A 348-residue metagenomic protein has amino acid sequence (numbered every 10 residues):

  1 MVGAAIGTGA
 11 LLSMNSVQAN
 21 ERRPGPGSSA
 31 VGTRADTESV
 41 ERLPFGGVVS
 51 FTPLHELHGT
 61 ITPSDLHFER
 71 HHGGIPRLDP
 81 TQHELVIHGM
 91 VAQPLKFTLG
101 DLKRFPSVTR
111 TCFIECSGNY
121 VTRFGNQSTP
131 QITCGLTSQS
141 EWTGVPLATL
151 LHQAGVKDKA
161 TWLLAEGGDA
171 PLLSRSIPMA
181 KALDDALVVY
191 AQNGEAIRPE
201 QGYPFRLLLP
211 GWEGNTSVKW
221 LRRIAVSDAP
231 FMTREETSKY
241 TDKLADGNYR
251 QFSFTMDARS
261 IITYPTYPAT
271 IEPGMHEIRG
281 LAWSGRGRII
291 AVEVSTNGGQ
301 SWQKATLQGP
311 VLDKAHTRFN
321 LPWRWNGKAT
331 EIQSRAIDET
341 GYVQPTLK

Functional and structural regions predicted by a protein language model:
M1-A19: N-terminal export signals
N20-K348: Structured, non-membrane catalytic/scaffold regions adjacent to prosthetic-group chemistry
